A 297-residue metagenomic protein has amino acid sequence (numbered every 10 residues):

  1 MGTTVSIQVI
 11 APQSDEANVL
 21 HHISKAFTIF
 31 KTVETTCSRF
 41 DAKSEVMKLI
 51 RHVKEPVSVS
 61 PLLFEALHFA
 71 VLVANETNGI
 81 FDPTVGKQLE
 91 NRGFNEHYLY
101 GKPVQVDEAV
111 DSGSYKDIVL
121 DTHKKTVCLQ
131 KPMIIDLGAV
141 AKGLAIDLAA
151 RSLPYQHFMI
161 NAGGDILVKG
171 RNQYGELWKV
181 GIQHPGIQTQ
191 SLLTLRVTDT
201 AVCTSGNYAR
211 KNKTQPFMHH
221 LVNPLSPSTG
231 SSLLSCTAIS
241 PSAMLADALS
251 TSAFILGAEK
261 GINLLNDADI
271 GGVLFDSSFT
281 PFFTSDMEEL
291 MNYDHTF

Functional and structural regions predicted by a protein language model:
M1-F297: Mature catalytic core of soluble alpha/beta enzymes
